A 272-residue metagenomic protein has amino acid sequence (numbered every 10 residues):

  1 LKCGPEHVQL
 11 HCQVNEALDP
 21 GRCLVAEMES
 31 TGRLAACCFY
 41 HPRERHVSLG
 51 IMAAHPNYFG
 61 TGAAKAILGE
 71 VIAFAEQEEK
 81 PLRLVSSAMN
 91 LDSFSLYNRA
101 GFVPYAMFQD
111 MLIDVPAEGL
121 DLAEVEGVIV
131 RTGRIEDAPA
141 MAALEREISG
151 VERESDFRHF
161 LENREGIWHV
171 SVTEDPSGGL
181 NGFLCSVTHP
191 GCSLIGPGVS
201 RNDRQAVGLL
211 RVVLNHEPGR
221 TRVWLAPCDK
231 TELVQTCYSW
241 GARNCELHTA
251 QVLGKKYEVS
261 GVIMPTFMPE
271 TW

Functional and structural regions predicted by a protein language model:
L1-S30, L34-C37, E147-V170: Active-site rim helix/loop that mediates acceptor-substrate recognition in acyltransferases
C23-V25, G32-H41, S48-A53, V172 (+2 more regions): Conserved beta-strand in the GNAT
P42-R45, P81-S87, V103-A117, N244-K256: Conserved catalytic-core motifs of GNAT/GCN5-like acyltransferases
L49-G50, A75-M89, P218-D229, H248: Conserved GNAT acetyl-CoA-binding A-motif
I51-A54, G60-A75, F94-R99, N202-N215 (+1 more regions): Conserved acetyl-CoA-binding loop-helix of GNAT-fold acetyltransferases
R99-L194, R204: Amide-forming acyltransferase catalytic core, primarily the GNAT-like/NAT-type and related acyltransferase folds
V170-T236: Glycine/small-residue-rich hydrophobic helix-like segments
T249-W272: C-terminal functional modules
